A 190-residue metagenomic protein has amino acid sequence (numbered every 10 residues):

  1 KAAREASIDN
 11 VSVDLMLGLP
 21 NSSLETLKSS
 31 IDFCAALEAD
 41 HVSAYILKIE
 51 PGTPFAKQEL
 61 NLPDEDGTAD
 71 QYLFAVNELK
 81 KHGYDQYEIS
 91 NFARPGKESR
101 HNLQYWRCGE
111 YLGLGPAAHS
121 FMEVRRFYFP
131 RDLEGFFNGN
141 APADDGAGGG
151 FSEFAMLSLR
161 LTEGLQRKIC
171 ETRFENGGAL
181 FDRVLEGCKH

Functional and structural regions predicted by a protein language model:
K1-N176: C-terminal scaffold of the Radical SAM
E5, K189-H190: The C-terminal cap of the DNA-recognition helix in HTH/winged-HTH DNA-binding domains, marking the helix-to-coil
F174-K189: Short amphipathic alpha-helical interaction segments
